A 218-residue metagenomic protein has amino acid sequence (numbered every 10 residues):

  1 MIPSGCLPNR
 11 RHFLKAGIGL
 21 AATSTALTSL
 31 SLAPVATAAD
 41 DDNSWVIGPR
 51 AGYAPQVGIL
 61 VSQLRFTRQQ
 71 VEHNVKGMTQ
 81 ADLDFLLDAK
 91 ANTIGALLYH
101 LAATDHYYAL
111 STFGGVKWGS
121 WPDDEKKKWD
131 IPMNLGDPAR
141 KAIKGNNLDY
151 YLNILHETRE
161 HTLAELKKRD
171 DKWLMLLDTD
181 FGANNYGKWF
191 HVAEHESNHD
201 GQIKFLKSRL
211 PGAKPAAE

Functional and structural regions predicted by a protein language model:
M1-P8: N-terminal secretory signal peptides
P8-N9, I18, T37-A51, V61-H73 (+2 more regions): Short, contiguous alpha-helical
R10-L32: N-terminal export leaders
G19-T23, W118, D171: Residue-level marker of structural boundaries
P49-V57, R140-L148, G182-N185: A short, mixed-charge helix-start or loop-turn motif at secondary-structure junctions
G58-V61, R65, D149-L152, H156 (+1 more regions): Short amphipathic alpha-helical segments with heptad-repeat character
K76-A81, K168: Extracellular-facing binding/remodeling surfaces
D130-L176, K188-F190: Acidic/histidine-rich alpha-helical segments that form the ligand environment of transition-metal centers
